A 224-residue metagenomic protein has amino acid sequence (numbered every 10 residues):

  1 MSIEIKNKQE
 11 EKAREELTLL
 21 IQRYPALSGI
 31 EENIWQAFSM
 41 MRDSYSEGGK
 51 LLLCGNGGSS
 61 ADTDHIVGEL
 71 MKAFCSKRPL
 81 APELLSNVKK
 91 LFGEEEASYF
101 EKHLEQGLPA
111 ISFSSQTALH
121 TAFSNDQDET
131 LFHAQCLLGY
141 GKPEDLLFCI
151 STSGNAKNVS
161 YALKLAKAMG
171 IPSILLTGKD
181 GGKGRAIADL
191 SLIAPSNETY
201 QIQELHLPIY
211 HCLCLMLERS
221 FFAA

Functional and structural regions predicted by a protein language model:
M1-S28: Generic N-terminal amphipathic, Lys/Arg-enriched alpha-helix
A26-E47: A short, well-structured juxtamembrane/interface segment
S44-Y140: Glycine-rich, small/polar surface segments that engage phosphate groups of diverse ligands
G48-G49, E144, G170: Glycine-centered short loops/turns at secondary-structure junctions
S60-D64, T130, N155-A162, G184: Short glycine/serine/threonine-rich phosphate/pyrophosphate-binding segments that cradle anionic phosphate groups
A134, S151, T177, L192-Y200: Short beta->alpha connector loops at strand-helix junctions that form conserved, small/polar/Pro-enriched
L176-A188: Short, glycine/polar-rich helix-capping loops at beta-to-alpha or helix-loop-helix junctions that flank or form
Y200-A224: A charged, well-structured terminal subsegment
